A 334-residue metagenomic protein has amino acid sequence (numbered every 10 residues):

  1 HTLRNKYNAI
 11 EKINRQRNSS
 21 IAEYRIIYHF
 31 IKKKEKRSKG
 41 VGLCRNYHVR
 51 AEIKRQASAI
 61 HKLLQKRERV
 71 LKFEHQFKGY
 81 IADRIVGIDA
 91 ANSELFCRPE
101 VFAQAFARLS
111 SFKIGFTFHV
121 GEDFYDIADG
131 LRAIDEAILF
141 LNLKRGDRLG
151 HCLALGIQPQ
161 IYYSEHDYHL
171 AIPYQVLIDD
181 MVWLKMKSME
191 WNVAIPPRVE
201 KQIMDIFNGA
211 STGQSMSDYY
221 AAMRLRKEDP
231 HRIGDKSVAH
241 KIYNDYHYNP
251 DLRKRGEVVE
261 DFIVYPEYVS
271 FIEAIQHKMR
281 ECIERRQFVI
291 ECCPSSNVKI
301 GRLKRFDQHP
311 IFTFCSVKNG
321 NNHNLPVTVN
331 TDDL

Functional and structural regions predicted by a protein language model:
H1-E100: Metal-coordinating catalytic core of metallo-dependent amide/deamination hydrolases
E23-I27, R84-D89, G115-T117, G146-G150 (+2 more regions): Structural preference for beta-strand elements that scaffold enzyme active sites
A57, H61-Q76, W191-H277, E281 (+1 more regions): Long, low-complexity, polar/charged, intrinsically disordered or flexibly structured peripheral segments
I60-I88, A133-H151, F312-V329: Structural recognition of alpha->loop->beta junctions
R98, F102, Y125-A137, I157-Y168 (+2 more regions): Histidine/acidic-residue-rich catalytic or RNA/ligand-binding cores of hydrolases and nuclease-related proteins
T117-Y125, R148-C152, S295, H323-L334: Short acidic/histidine-rich active-site segments
V182-L184, N208-G234, V238, K304-L334: Flexible, acidic glycine-rich loops studded with aromatic residues
E267-T331: Generic long, charged, amphipathic alpha-helical segments
